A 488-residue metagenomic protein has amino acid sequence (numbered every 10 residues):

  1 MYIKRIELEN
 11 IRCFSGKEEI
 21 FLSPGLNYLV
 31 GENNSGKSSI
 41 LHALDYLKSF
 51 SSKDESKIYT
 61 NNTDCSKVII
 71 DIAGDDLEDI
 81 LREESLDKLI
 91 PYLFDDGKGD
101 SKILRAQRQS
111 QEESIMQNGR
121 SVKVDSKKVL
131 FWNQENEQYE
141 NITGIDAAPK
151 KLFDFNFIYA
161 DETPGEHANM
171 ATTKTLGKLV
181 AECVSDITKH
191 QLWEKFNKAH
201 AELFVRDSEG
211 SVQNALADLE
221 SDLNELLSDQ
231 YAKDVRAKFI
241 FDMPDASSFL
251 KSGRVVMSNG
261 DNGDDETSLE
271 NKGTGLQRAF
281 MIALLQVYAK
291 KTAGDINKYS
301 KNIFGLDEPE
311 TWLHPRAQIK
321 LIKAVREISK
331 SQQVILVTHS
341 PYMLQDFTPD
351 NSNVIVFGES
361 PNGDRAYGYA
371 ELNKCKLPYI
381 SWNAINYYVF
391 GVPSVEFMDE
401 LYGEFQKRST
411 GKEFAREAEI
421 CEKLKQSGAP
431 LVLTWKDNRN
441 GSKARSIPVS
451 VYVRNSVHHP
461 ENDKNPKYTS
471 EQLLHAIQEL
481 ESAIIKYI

Functional and structural regions predicted by a protein language model:
M1-S49, F249-L250, V255-Y379: Switch/communication elements of ASCE P-loop NTPase nucleotide-binding domains
L41-S101: Conserved P-loop NTP-binding catalytic core
F50-K57, W132-A148, E225, K238-F241 (+1 more regions): Short alpha-helical segments and helix-capping/turn motifs at coil-helix boundaries
D64-I70, K102-L104, K151-F155, K301 (+2 more regions): Short glycine-/polar-rich loops that comprise or flank the Walker A/P-loop and associated switch/sensor motifs
I72-G74, Y159-E162, M257-N259: Flexible glycine-/small-residue-rich
E83-E194, I447-P448, Y452-N455: Electropositive, glycine-dotted interaction segments that contact anionic polymers or phosphate-rich ligands
P164-I303, P448-Y452: Extended helical coiled-coil dimerization/tether regions that scaffold and oligomerize large DNA-maintenance assemblies
R326-K330, P341-I488: RecA-like P-loop NTPase motor core
